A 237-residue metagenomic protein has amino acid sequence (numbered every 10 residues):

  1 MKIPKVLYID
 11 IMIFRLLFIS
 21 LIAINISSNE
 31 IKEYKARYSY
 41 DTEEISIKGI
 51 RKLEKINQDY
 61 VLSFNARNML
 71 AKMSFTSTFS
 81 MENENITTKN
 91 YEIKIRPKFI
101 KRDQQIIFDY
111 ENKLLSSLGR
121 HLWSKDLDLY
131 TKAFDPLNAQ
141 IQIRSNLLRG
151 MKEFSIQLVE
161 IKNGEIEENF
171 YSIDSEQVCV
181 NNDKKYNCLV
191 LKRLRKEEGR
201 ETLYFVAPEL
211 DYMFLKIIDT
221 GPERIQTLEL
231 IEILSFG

Functional and structural regions predicted by a protein language model:
M1-I11: N-terminal amphipathic/basic-hydrophobic helices that include classical n-h-c signal peptides and signal-anchor
P4-V6, L21, T131: Short linear motifs centered on Gly/Pro in flexible linkers and helix caps
D10-I19: Sec-dependent signal peptide recognition, specifically the positively charged N-region followed immediately by
M12, S27-S28: Hydrophobic-ligand-binding modules of eukaryotic lipid transfer/binding families
A23-N25: N-terminal signal peptide c-region/cleavage motif recognized by signal peptidases
N29-Y110, M151-G237: Acidic, serine/threonine-rich low-complexity disordered tracts
R102-N146: Hydrophobic, well-structured mid-protein blocks that either form specific transmembrane helices
